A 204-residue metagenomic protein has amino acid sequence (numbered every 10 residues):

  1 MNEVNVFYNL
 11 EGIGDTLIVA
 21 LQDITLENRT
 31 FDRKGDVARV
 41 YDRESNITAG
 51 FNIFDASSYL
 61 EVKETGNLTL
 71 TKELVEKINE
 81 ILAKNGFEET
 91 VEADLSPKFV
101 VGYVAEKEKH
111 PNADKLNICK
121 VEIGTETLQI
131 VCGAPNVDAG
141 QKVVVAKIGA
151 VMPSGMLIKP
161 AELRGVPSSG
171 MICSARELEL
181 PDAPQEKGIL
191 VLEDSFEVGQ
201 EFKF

Functional and structural regions predicted by a protein language model:
M1-F204: Phosphate-backbone binding interfaces of nucleic-acid-interacting proteins
